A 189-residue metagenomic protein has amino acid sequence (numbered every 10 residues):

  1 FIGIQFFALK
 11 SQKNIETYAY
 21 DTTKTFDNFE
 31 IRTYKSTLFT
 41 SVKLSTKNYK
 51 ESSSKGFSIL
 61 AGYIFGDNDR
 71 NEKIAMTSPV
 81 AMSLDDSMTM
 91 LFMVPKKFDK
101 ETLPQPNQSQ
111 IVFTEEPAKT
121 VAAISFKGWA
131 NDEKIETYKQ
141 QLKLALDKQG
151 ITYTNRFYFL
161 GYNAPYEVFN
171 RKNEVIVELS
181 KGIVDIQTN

Functional and structural regions predicted by a protein language model:
F1-N189: A solvent-exposed interaction/effector surface
